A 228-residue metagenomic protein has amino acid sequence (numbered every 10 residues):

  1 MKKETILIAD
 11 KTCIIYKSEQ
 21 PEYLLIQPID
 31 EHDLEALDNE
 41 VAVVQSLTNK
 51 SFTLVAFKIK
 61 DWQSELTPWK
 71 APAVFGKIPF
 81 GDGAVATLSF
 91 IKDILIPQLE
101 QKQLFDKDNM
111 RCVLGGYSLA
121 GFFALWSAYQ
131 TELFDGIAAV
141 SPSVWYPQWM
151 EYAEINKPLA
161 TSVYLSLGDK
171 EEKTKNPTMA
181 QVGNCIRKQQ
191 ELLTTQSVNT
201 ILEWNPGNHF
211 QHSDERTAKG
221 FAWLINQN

Functional and structural regions predicted by a protein language model:
M1-Y23, F52: A domain-start/cap signature at the N-terminus of enzymes
E19-F105: Serine-hydrolase catalytic machinery in alpha/beta-hydrolase-like enzymes
I26-D30, S141, L167: The conserved beta1-alpha1 loop
V41-V44, A128, Q190: A conserved amphipathic alpha-helix that caps or lines the catalytic cleft of carbohydrate- and lipid-modifying enzymes
R111-G116, V140: Short beta-strand immediately N-terminal to the catalytic nucleophile in serine-hydrolase-like folds
G115-A120, A124: Gly/Ala-rich beta-loop-alpha elbow adjacent to hydrolase catalytic centers
W126-G136: Conserved hydrolase catalytic core segment
V144-L224: The feature captures the conserved acid-bearing segment of alpha/beta-hydrolase catalytic domains
